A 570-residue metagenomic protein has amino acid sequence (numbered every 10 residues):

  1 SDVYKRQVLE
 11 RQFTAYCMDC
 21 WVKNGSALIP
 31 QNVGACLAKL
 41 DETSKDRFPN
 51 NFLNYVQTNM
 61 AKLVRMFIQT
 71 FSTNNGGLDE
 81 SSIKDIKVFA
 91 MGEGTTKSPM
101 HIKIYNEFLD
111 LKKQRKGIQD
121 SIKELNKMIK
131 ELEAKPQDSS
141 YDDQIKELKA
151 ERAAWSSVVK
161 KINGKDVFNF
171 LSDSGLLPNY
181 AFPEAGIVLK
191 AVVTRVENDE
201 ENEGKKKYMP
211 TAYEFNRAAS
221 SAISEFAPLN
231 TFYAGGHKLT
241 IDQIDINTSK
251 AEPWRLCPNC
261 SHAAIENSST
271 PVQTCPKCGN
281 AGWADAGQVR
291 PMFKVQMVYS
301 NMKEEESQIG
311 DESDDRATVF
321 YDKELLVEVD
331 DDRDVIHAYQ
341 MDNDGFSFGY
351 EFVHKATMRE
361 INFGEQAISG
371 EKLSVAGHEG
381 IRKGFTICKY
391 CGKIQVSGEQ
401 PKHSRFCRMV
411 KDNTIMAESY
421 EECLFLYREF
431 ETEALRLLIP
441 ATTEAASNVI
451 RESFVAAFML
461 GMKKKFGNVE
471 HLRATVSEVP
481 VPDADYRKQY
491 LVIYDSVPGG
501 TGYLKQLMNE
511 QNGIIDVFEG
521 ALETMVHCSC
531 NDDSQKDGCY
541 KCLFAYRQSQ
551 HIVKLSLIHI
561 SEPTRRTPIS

Functional and structural regions predicted by a protein language model:
S1-T95, P99-S534, A545-S549, K554-S556: Extended Lys/Arg-rich polyanion-binding regions
Y4, I558-I569: Single conserved hydrophobic/aromatic residue that forms the stacking wall/gate of nucleotide- or nucleobase-binding
G538: Aromatic/histidine-rich interaction motifs
